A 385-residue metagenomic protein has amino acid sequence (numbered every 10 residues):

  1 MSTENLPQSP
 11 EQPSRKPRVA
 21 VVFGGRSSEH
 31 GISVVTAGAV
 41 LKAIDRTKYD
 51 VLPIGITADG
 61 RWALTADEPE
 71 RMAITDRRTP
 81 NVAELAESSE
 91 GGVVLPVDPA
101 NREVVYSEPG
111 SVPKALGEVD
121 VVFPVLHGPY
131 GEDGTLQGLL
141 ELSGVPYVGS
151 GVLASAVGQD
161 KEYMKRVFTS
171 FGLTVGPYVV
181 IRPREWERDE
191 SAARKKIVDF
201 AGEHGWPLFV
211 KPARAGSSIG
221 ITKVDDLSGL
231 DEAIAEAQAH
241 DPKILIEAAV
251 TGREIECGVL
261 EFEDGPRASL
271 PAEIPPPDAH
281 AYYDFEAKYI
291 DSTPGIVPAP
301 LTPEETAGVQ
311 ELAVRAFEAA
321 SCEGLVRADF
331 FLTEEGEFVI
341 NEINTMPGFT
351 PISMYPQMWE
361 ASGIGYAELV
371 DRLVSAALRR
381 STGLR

Functional and structural regions predicted by a protein language model:
M1-Y163, V167-S170, I181-K195, R380-R385: ATP-binding N-terminal substructure of ATP-dependent carboxylate-amine bond-forming enzymes
S2-P17, F23-S27, R46, T302-R385: ATP-dependent carboxylate activation and anion-phosphoryl transfer catalytic cores that bind Mg-ATP to form
V51, P146-Y147, V175, L208 (+1 more regions): Hydrophobic beta-strand scaffold residues
V167-T174, E236: Basic phosphate/pyrophosphate-binding loop/patch that engages nucleotide-derived ligands
F168-T169, V198-S218, P242-T251, I255: ATP-grasp fold ATP-binding core
V175-W186, W206-E232, E254-E256, T293-V297: Glycine-rich phosphate-binding loop of ATP-grasp-fold ATP-dependent ligases
T222-E311, L332, E337-V339: Phosphate-binding site of ATP-dependent enzymes
